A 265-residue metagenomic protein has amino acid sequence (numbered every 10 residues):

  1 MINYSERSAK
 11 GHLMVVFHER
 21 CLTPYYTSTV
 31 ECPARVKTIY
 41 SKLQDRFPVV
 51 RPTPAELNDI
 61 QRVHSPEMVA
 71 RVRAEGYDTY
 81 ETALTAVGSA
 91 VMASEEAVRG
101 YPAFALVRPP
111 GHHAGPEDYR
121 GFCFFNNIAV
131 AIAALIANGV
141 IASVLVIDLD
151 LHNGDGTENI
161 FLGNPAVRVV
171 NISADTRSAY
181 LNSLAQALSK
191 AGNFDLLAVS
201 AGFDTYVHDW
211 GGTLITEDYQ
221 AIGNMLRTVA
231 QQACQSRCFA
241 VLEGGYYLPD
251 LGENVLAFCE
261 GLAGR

Functional and structural regions predicted by a protein language model:
I2-H12, V16, D45, E67-R265: A general "terminal functional-core" signal
I2-Q61: N-terminal low-complexity, Ser/Thr- and acidic-residue-enriched intrinsically disordered segments
